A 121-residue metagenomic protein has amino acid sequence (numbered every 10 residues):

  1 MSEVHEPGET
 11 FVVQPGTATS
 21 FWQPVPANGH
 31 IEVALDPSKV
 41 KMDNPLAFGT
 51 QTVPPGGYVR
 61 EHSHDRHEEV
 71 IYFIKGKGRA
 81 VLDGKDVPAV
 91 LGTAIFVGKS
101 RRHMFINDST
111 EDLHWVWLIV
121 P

Functional and structural regions predicted by a protein language model:
M1-L46, R60: A short, N-terminal "cap"/entry segment at the start of jelly-roll beta-barrel domains of the cupin/DSBH fold
I31-P37, G49-D65, K99: Conserved short histidine dyad/triad with adjacent acidic residue
P45, T50-P54, S63-A80: Short, conserved beta-strand element in jelly-roll/cupin
Q51, F96, T110-P121: A short hydrophobic beta-strand segment most commonly corresponding to one strand of the jelly-roll/cupin
P55, R66, K85, R101-R102 (+1 more regions): A generic "binding-loop/recognition-motif" signal
R60-H62, A80-V81, V97, H103-S109: Short beta-strand His + acidic residue motifs that chelate non-heme Fe in jelly-roll/DSBH and cupin folds
K75, D83, V120: Cofactor-binding loop segments of dinucleotide-utilizing enzymes, especially the Rossmann-like FAD- and NAD(P)+-binding
G84-K99: Short acidic-glycine-tyrosine-enriched beta hairpin
